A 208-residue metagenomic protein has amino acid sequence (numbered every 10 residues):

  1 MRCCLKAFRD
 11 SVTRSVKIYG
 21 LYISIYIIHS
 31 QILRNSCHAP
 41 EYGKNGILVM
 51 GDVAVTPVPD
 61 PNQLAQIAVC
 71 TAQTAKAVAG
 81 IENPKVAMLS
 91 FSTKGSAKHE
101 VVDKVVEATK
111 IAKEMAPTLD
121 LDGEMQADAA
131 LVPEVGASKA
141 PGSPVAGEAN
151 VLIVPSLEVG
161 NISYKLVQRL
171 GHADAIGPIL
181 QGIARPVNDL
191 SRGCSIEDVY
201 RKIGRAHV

Functional and structural regions predicted by a protein language model:
M1-A146, N150-H207: Anion-binding alpha/beta catalytic cores of soluble intermediary-metabolism enzymes, centered on
